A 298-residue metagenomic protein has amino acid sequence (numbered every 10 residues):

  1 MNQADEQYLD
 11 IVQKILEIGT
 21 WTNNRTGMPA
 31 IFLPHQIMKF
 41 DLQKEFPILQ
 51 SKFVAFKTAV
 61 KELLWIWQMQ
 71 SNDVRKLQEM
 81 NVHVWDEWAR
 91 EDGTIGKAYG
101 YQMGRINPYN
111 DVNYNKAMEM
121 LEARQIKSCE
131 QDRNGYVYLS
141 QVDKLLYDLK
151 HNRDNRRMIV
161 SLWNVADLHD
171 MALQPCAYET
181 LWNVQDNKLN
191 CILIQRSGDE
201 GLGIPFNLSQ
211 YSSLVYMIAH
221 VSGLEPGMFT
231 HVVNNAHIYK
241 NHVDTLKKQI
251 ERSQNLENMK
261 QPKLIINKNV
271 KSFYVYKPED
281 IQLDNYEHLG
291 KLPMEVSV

Functional and structural regions predicted by a protein language model:
M1-V298: Terminal, non-catalytic protein-protein interaction segments that mediate quaternary/complex assembly
